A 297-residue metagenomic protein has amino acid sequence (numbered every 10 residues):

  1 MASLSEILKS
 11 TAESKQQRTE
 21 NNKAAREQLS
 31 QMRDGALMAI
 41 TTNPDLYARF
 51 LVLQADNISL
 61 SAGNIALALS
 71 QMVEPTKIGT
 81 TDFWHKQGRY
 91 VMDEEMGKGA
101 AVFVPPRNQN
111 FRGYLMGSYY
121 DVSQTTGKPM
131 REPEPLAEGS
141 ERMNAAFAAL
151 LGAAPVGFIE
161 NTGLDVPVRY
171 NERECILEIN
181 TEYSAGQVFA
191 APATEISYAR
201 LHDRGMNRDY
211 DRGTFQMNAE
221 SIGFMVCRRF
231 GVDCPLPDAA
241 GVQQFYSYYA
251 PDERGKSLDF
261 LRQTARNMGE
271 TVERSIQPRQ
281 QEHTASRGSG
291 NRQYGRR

Functional and structural regions predicted by a protein language model:
M1-R297: N-terminal accessory/interface modules of nucleic-acid-binding and processing proteins
